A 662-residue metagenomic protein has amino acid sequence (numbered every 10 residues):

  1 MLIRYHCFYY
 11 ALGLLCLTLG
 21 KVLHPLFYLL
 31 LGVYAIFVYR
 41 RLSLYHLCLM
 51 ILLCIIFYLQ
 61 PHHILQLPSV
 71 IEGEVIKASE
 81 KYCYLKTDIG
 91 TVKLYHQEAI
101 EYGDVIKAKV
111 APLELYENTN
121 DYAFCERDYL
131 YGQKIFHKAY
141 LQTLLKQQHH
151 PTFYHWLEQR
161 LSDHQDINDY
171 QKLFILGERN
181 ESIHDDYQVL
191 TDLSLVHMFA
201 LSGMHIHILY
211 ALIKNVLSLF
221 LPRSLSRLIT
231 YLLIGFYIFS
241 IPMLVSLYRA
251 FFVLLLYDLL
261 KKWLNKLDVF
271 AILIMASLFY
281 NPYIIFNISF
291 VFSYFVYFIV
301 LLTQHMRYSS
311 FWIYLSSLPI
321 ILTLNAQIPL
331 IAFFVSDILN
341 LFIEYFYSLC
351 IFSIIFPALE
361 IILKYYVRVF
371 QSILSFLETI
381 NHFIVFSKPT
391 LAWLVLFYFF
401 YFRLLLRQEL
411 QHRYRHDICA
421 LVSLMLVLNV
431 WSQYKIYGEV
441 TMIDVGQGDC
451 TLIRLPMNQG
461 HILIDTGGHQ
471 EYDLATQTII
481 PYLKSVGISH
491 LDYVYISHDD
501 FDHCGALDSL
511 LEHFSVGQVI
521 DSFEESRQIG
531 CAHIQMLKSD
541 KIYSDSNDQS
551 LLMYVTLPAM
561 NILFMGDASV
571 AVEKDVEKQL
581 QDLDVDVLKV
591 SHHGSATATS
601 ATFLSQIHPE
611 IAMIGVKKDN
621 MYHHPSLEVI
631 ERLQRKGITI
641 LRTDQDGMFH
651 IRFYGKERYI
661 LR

Functional and structural regions predicted by a protein language model:
M1-A78, K86-A99: OB-fold and OB-like single-stranded nucleic-acid-recognition modules and their adjacent interaction interfaces
M1-C16, L256, L260, A276 (+3 more regions): Hydrophobic alpha-helical segments
Y5, L23-L26, G32-L52, A139 (+6 more regions): Hydrophobic alpha-helical transmembrane segments in multi-pass membrane proteins
L52-H197, T476-V486, H490, S522-E524 (+3 more regions): Membrane-interface helix/helix-cap signal primarily in integral membrane proteins
Y95-K109, Q148-H149, H184, T191 (+4 more regions): Non-globular, low-confidence helical/coil segments that flank catalytic cores
K134-F251, D258, Y493-Y495, I534 (+3 more regions): Aromatic-rich juxtamembrane segments at the membrane interface
H149-H164, Y170, E178, D186 (+7 more regions): Hydrophobic alpha-helical segments of integral membrane proteins, encompassing both true transmembrane helices
